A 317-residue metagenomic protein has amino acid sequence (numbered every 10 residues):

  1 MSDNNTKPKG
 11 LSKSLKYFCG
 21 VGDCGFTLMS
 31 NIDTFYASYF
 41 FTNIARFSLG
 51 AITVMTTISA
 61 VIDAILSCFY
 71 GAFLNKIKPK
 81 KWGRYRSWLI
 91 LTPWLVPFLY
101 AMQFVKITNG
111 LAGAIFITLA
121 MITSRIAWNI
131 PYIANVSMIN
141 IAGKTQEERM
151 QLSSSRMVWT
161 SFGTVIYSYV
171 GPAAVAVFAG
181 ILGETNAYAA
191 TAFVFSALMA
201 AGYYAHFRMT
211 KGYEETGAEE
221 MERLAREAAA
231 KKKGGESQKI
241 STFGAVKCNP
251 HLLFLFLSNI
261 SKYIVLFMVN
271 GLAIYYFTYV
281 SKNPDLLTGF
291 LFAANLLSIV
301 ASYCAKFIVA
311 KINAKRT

Functional and structural regions predicted by a protein language model:
S2-A230, G234-T317: Membrane-embedded alpha-helical bundles of multi-pass transporters/translocases, especially carrier/permease families
